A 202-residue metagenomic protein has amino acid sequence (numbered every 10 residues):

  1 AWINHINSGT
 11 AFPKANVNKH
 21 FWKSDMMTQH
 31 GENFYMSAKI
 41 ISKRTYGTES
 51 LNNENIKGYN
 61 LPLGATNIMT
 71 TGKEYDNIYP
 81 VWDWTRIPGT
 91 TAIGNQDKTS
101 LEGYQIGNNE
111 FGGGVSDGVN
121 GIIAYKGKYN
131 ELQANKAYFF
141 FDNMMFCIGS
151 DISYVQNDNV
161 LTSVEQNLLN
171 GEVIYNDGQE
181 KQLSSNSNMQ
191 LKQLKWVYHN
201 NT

Functional and structural regions predicted by a protein language model:
A1-T202: Extended polysaccharide-engagement surfaces of secreted carbohydrate-active enzymes
